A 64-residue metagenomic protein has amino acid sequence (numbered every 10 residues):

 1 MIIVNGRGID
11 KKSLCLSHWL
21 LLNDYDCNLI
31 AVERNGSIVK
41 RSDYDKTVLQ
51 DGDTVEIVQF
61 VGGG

Functional and structural regions predicted by a protein language model:
M1-G63: Ubiquitin-like/PB1-type beta-grasp interaction modules and other compact soluble beta-rich domains
